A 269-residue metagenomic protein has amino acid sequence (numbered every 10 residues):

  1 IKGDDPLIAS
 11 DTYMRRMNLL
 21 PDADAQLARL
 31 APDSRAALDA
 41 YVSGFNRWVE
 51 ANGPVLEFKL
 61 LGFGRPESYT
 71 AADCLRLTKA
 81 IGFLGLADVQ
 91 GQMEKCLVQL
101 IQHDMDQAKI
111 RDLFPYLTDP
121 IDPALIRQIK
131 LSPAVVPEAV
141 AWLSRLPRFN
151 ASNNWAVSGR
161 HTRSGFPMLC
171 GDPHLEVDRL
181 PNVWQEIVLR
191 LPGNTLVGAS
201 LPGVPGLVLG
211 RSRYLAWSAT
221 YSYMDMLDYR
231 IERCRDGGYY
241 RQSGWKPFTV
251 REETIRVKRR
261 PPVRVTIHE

Functional and structural regions predicted by a protein language model:
I1-M168, P173-E176, L180, L191-G193 (+2 more regions): Substrate-recognition/specificity elements adjacent to catalytic centers across diverse enzyme folds
V183-V188: Short Gly/aromatic-enriched secondary-structure transition segments
P192-I267: Compact, glycine/acidic-enriched structural inserts
